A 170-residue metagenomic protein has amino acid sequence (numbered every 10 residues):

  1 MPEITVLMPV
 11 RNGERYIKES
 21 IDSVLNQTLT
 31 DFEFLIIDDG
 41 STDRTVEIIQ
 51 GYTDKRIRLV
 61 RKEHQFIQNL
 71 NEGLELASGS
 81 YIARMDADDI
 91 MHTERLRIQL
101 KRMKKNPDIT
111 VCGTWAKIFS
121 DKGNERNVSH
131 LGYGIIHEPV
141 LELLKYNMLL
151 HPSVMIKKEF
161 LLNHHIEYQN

Functional and structural regions predicted by a protein language model:
M1-L25: N-proximal low-complexity "stem/linker" segments adjacent to membrane-targeting elements
P2-I4, L25-I36, R44, K55-R58: Short loop->beta transition adjacent to catalytic acidic/histidine clusters or analogous donor-positioning motifs
R15-K18, D43-G51, I90, E94: Acidic helix N-cap motif at the loop->helix transition within catalytic regions of sugar-transfer enzymes
S23, D38-E47, H64, D86: A conserved acidic beta->alpha catalytic loop
R61-A77, I98: Glycine-rich, basic loop-to-helix element that forms the pyrophosphate-binding segment of sugar-nucleotide handling
E75, H92, G132-N170: Conserved nucleotide-sugar donor-binding catalytic segment
I82: Short aromatic/hydrophobic "clamp" motif used to bind/position activated sugar donors
E94-R126: Conserved donor NDP-sugar-binding/catalytic core segment of glycosyltransferases
